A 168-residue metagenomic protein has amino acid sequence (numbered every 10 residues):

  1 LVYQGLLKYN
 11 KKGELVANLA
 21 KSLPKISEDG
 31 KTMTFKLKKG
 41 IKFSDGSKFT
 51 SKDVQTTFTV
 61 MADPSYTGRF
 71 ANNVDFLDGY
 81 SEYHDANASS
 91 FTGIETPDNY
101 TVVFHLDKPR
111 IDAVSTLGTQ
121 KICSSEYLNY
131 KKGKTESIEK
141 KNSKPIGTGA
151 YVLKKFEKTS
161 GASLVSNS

Functional and structural regions predicted by a protein language model:
L1, L19-K21, S47, A113-C123: A structural "hinge/loop" feature
L1-E28, I146: N-terminal lobe/hinge region of extracytoplasmic solute-binding protein
Y3, A20, S51-F58, F91 (+1 more regions): Extracytoplasmic/secreted envelope proteins and their assembly/folding machinery, especially bacterial periplasmic
L6, L23-P24, G46, F104 (+2 more regions): Residue-level signal for nonpolar/aromatic packing positions in well-ordered secondary structure
K11-K12, E28-D29, K38-G40, V54 (+7 more regions): Solvent-exposed coil/turn segments that connect beta secondary-structure elements in extracytoplasmic/periplasmic
S22-N73: Aromatic- and charge-enriched surface segment that lines or borders ligand/interaction sites
K36, A71-N129, E157: Surface-exposed binding/hinge segments that line and control ligand-binding clefts or catalytic entry sites
L106, R110, S115-S168: Gly/Pro-rich hinge or "lid" segments in bacterial periplasmic/extracellular proteins
